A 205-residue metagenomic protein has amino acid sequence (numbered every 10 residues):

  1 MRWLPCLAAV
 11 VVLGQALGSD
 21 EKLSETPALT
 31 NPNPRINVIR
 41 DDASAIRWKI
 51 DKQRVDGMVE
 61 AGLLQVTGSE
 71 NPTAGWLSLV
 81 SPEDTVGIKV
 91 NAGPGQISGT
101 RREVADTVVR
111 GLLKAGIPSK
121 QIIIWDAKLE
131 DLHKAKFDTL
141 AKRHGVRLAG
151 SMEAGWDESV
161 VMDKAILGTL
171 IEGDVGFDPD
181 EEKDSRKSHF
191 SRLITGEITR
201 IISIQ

Functional and structural regions predicted by a protein language model:
W3-L7, G14-Q205: N-terminal and secondary-structure boundary signal
